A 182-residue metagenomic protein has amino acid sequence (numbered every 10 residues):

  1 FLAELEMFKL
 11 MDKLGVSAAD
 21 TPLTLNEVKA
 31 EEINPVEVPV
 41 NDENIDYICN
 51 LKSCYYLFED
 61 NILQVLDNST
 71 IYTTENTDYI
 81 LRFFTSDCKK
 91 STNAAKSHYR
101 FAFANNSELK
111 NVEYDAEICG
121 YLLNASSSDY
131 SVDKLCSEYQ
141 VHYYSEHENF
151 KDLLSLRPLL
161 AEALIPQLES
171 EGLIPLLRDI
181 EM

Functional and structural regions predicted by a protein language model:
F1, F103-A104, K110, L135 (+1 more regions): Mixed-charge, glycine-rich, non-catalytic linkers/tails in nucleic-acid processing enzymes
F1-K89: Long, highly charged low-complexity segments
L2, E6, C54-Y55, S91 (+4 more regions): A residue-level signal for conserved active-site and pocket-lining positions in enzyme catalytic cores
L10-K13, R100-A102, Y121-L122, S131: Short helix/loop capping segments that flank catalytic or ligand/cofactor-binding pockets
V16-T21, E117, Y121, R178-M182: A glycine-rich phosphate-binding loop feature that marks nucleotide/adenosyl-phosphate handling sites
D60-N61, N93-F101: Short, polar loop motifs at secondary-structure junctions
R100, I118-N124, G172-L176: Conserved short loop/turn motifs at secondary-structure junctions
E113-S155: Short alpha-helix plus adjacent loop in nuclease-associated cores
